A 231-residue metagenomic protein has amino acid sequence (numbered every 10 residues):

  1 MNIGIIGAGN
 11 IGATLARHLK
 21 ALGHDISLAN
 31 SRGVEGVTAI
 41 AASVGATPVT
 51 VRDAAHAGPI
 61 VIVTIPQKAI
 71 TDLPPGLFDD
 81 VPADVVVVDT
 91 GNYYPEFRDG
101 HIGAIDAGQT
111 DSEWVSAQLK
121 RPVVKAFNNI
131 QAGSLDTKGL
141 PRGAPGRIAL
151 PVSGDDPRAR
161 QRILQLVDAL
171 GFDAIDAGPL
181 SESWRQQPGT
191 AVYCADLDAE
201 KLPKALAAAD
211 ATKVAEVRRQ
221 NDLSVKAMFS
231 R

Functional and structural regions predicted by a protein language model:
M1-S43: NAD(P)+-binding Rossmann beta1-loop-alpha1 motif at the extreme N-terminus of oxidoreductases
S43-T47, I105-D106, P141-A144, Y193-A195: Short, hinge-like loop/turn segments at secondary-structure boundaries
V44-V88, N92-D99: Rossmann-like NAD(P)-binding element
A54-A55, D80, S116, P141-P145: Solvent-exposed alpha-helices and their adjacent loops that cap or buttress functional pockets in soluble metabolic
A83, T90-P141: Rossmann-fold NAD(P)-binding glycine/threonine-rich loop
P145-R231: Active-site-lining helix/loop region of Rossmann-like oxidoreductase modules
